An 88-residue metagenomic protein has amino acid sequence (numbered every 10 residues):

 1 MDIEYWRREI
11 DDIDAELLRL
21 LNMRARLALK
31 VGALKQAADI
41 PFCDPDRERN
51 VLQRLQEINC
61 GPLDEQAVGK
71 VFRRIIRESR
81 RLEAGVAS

Functional and structural regions predicted by a protein language model:
M1-S88: Domain-level signature for soluble enzymes in the chorismate/prephenate branch of the shikimate pathway
